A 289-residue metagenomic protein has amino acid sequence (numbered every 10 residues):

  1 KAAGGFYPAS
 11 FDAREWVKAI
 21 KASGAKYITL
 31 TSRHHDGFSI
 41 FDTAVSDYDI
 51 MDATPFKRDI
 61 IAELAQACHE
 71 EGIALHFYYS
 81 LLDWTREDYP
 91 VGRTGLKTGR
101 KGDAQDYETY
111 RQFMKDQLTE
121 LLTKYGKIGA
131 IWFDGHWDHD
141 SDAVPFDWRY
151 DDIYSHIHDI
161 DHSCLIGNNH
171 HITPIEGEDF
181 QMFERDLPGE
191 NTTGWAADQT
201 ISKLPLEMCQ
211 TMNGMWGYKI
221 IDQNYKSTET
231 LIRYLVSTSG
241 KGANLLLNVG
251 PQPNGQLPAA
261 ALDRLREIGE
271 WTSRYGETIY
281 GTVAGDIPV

Functional and structural regions predicted by a protein language model:
K1-V289: Mature catalytic domains of secreted/periplasmic carbohydrate-active enzymes
